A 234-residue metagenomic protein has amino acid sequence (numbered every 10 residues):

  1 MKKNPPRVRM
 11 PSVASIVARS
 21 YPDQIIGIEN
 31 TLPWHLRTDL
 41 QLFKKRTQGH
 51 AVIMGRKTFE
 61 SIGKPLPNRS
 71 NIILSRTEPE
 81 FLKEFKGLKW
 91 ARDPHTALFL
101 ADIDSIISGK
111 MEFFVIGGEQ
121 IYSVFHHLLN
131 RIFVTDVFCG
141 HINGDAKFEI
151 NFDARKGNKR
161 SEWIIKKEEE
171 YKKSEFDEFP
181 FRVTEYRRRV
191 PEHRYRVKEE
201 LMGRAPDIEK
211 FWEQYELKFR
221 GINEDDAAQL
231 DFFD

Functional and structural regions predicted by a protein language model:
K2-D234: Enzymes that bind and transform nitrogen-containing heteroaromatic metabolites
